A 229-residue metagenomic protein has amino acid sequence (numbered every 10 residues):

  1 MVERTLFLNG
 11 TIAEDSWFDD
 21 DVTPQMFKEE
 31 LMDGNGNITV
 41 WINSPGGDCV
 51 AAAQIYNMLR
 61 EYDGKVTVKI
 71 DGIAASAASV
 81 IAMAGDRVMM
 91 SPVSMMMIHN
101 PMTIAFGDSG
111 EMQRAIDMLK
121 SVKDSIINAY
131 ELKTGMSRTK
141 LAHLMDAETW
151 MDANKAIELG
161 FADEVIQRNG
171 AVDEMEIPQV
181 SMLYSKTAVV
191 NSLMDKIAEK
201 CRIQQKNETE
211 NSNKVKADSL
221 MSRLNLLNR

Functional and structural regions predicted by a protein language model:
M1-K69, I73-A77, A84-M97, M102-R229: N-terminal organellar transit peptides
